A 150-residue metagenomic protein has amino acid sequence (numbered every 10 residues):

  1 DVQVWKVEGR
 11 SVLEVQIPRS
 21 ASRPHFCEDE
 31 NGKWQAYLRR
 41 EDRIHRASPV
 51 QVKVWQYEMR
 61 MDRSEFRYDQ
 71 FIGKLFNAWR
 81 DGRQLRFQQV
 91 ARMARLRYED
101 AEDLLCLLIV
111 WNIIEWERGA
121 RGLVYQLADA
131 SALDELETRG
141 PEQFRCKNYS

Functional and structural regions predicted by a protein language model:
D1-S150: Conserved N-terminal catalytic/coupling substructures associated with nucleotide/phosphate chemistry
